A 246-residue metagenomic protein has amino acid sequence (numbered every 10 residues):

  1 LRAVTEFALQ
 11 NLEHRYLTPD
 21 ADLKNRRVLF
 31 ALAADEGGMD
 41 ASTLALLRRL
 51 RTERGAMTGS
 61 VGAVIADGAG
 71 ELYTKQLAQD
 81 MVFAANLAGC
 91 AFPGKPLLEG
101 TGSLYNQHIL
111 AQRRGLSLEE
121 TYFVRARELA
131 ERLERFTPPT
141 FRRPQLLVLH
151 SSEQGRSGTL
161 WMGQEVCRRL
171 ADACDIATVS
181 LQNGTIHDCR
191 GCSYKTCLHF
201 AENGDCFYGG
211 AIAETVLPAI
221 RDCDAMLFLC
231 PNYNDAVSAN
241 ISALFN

Functional and structural regions predicted by a protein language model:
L1-D175, L217-C230, D235-N246: FMN-binding flavodoxin-like domain, especially the glycine-rich phosphate-binding loop
R49, V179-Q182: Short acidic/polar alpha-helix capping motifs at helix-coil junctions
S152-E153, Q182-I186: Short, internal active-site loops enriched in acidic
G155, S180, S193-Y194: Extended, H/D-rich, highly charged conserved domains that either
Q164, D175-T178, T185-G191: Acidic, glycine-rich loop-and-beta core segments that form the ion-binding/anion-interacting portion of active sites
G184-I220: Cysteine-cluster motifs in flexible loop/terminal segments that predominantly coordinate metals
